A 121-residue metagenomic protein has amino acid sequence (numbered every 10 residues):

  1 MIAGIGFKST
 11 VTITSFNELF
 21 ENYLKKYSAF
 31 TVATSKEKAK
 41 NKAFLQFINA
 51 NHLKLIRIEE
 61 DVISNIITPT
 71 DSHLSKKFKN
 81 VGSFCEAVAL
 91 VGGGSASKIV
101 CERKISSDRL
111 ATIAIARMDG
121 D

Functional and structural regions predicted by a protein language model:
M1-F30, S35-K38, I113-D121: Conserved mixed alpha/beta catalytic, RNA-binding, or beta-rich assembly cores of soluble enzyme, regulatory
I13, T34-S35, K77-K79, V91-G94: A short linear-motif detector with a strong N-terminal bias
L19, Y23, F84-V91: Stable alpha-helical structural segments in soluble proteins, enriched in small hydrophobic residues
K25, N49, L53-I56, G92-A96 (+1 more regions): Generic secondary-structure signature for well-ordered alpha-helical cores
K25-S28, S64-T68, L90: Residue-level signal for well-ordered alpha-helical segments
S35, N41-F84: Long, charge-dense
E86-D121: C-terminal edge-of-domain segments
